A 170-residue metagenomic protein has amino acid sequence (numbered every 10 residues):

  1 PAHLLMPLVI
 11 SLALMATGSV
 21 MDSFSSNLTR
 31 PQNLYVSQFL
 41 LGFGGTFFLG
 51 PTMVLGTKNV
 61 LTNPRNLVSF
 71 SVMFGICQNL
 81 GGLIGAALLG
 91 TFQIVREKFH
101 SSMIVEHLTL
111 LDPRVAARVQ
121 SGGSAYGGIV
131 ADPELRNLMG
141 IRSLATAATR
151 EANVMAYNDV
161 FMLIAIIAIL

Functional and structural regions predicted by a protein language model:
P1-T109, I169: C-terminal module of multi-pass small-molecule transporters
M73-L170: Hydrophobic transmembrane architecture of multi-pass small-molecule transporters
